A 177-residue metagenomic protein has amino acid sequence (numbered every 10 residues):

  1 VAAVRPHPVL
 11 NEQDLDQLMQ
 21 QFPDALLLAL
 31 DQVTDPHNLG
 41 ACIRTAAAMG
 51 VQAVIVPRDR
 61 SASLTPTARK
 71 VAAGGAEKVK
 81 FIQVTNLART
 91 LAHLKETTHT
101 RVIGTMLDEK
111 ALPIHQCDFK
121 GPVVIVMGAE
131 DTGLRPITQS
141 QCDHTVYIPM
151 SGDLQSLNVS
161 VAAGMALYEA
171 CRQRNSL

Functional and structural regions predicted by a protein language model:
V1-P8: Short, structured active-site "lid" loops
A3, Q17-L112: RNA substrate-binding interface of SAM-dependent RNA methyltransferases
H7, D59-R60, E130, S151: Structured loop/turn residues at secondary-structure junctions
P8-L10, P36, A62, E109-A111 (+2 more regions): Glycine-rich nucleotide phosphate-binding loop and flanking beta-alpha elements of Rossmann-like dinucleotide-binding
N11-D16: N-terminal accessory regions of nucleic-acid-interacting proteins
A48, T67-G75, P136-L177: Structured adenosyl-cofactor binding patch, chiefly the S-adenosyl-L-methionine
I103-L154, N158: Active-site/ligand-binding-proximal alpha/beta "capping" segment
